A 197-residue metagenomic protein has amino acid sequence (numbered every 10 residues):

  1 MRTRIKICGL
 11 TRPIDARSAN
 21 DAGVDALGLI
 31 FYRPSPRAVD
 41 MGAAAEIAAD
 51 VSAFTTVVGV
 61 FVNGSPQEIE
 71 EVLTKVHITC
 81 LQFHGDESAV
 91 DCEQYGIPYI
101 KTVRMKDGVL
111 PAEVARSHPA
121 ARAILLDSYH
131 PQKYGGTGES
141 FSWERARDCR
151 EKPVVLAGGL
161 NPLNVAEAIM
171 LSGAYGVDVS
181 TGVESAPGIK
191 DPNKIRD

Functional and structural regions predicted by a protein language model:
M1-D197: Conserved N-terminal beta1-alpha1 strand-loop-helix module at the mouth
